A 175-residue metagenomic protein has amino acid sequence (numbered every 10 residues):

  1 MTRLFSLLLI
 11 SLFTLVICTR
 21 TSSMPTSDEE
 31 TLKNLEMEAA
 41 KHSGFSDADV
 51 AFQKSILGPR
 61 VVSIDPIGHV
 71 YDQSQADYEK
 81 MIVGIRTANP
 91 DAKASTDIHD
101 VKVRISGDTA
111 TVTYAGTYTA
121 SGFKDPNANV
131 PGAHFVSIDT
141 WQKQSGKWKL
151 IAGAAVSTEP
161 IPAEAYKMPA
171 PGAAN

Functional and structural regions predicted by a protein language model:
M1-L4: Positively charged n-region of N-terminal signal peptides that target proteins for export
L7-V16: Bacterial N-terminal signal peptides
C18-I56, D108, E164-N175: Short, low-complexity N-terminal intrinsically disordered segments enriched in polar/charged residues
E29-K33, D49-S106, A115, N129-P131: A solvent-exposed, acidic/Ser-Thr-rich amphipathic alpha-helical stretch
V101-T111, W141-K149: A short, structured loop/turn motif at beta-sheet edges
D108-A120, F135: A short hydrophobic beta-strand element
Y118-K124, W141: Beta-strand elements of well-folded, non-transmembrane domains
A133-E164: Short beta-strand edge/turn micro-motifs at domain boundaries
